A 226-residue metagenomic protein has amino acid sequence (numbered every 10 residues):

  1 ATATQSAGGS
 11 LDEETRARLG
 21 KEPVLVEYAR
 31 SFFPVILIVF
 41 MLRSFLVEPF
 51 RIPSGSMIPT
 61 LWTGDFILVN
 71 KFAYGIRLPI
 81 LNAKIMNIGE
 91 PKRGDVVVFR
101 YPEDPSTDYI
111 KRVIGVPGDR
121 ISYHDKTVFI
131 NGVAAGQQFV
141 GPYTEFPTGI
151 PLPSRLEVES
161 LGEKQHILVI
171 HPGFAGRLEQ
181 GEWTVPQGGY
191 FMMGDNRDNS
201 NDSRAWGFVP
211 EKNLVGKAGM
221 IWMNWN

Functional and structural regions predicted by a protein language model:
A1-V26, F45-R51, S56-N226: Soluble "head" domains of membrane/secretory-pathway proteins
R30-F45: Hydrophobic membrane-insertion alpha-helices, especially the h-region of bacterial N-terminal signal peptides
